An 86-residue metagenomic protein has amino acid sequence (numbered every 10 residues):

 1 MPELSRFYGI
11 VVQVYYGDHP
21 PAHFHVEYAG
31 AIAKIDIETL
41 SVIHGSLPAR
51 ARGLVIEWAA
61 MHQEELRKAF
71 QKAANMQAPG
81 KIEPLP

Functional and structural regions predicted by a protein language model:
M1-P86: Basic nucleic-acid-binding interfaces
